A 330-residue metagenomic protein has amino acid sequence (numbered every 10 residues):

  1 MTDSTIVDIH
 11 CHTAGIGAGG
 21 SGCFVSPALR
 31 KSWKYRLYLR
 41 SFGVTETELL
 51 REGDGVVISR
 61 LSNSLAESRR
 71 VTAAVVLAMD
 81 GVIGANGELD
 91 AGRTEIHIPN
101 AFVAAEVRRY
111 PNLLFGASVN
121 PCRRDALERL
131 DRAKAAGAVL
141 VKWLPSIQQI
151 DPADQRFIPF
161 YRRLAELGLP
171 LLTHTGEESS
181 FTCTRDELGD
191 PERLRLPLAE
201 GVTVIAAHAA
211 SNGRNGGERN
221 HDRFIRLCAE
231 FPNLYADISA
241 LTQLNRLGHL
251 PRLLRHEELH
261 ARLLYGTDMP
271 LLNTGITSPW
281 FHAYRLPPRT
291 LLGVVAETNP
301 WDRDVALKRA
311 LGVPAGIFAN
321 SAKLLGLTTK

Functional and structural regions predicted by a protein language model:
M1-L77, I83-T94, R309-A310, G316-L324: An N-terminally biased module of ancient metal coordination in phosphate/nucleic-acid-related enzymes
V7-C11, A73-L77, L114-A117, V141-W143 (+4 more regions): Hydrophobic faces of well-ordered beta-strands that scaffold small-molecule active sites in alpha/beta enzyme cores
H12-G17, G81-G84, P121-D125, Q148 (+5 more regions): Active-site environment of divalent metal-dependent phosphoester hydrolases
C23-V25, V44-L50, I83-T94, S180-L188 (+2 more regions): Short, flexible/disordered intra-domain loops and linkers
T47-S62, R93-A104, E187-E192, E218-F224 (+2 more regions): Well-ordered, non-membrane alpha-helical segments in soluble/globular domains
A78-E187, L250: Active-site gating/metal-coordination segments in enzymes
A135-V141, R163-P170, A199-V204, E230-Y235 (+2 more regions): Glycine-enriched alpha-helix->loop->beta-strand junction motifs that scaffold or abut catalytic
A210-K330: H/E-rich (His + Asp/Glu) clusters that bind or coordinate divalent metals
